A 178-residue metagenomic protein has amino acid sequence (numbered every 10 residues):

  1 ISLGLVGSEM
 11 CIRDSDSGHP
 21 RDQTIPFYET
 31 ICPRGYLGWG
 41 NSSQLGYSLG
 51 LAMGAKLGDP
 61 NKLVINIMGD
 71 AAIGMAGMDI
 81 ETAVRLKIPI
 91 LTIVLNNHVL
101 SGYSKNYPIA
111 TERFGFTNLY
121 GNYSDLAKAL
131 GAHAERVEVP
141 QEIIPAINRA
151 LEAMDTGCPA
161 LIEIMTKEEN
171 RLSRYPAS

Functional and structural regions predicted by a protein language model:
I1-I12: Single conserved hydrophobic/aromatic residue that forms the stacking wall/gate of nucleotide- or nucleobase-binding
G7, G18, A71-A72: Glycine-centered small-residue hotspots that permit tight backbone geometry or close packing
R13-T24: An acidic intrinsically disordered interaction segment
Q23-S178: Thiamine diphosphate
